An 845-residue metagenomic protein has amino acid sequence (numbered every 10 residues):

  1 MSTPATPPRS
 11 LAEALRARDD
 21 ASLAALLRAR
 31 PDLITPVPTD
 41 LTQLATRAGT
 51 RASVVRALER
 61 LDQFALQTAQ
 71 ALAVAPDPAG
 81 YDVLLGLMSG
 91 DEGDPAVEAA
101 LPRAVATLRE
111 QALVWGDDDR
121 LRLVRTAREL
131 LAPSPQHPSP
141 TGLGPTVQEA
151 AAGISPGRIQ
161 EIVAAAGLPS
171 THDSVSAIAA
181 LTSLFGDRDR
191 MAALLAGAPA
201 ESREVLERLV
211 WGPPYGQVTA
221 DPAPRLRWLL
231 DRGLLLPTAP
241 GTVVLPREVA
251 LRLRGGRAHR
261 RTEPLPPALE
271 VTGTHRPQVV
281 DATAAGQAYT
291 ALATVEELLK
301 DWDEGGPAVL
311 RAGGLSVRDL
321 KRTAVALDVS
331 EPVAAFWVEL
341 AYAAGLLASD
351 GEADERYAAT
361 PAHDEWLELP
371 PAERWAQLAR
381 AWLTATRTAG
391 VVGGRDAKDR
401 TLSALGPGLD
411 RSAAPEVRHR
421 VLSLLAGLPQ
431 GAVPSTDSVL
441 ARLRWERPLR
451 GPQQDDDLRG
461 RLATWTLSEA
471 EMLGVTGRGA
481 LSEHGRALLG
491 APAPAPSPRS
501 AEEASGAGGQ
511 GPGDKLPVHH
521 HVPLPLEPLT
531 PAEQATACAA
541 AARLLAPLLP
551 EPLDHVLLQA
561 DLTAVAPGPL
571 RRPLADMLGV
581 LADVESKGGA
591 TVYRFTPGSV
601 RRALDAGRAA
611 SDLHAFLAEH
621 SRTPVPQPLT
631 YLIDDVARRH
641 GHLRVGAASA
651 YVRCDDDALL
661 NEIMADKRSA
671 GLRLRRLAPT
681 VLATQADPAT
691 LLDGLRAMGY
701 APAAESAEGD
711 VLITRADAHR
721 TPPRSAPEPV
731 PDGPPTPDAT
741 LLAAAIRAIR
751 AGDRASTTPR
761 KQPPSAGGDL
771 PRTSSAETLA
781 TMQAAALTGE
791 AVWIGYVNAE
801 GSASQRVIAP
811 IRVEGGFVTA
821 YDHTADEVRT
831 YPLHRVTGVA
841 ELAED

Functional and structural regions predicted by a protein language model:
M1-Q454, L632, A658: Short, amphipathic alpha-helical interface elements at domain boundaries that mediate macromolecular binding
L121, T242-V243, L682, V818 (+1 more regions): Hydrophobic residues embedded in beta-strands of well-ordered beta-sheets
I154, A282, G286, A293 (+6 more regions): Extended alpha-helical interface modules used as scaffolds for assembling large macromolecular complexes
G795, T819-D822, P832: Short, acidic/hydrophobic/Gly-rich beta-strand patch recurrent on exposed beta strands that often constitutes part
S802-Q805, D826-V828: Short, mixed charged/polar active-site loops that provide acid/base catalysis or chelate metal/phosphate cofactors
P810-I811, V828-D845: Structured surface patches comprising rigid loops and adjacent beta-strands/short helices at the edges of well-ordered
A820-H823, A843-D845: Short acidic, Gly/Pro-enriched loop/turn segments at secondary-structure junctions
